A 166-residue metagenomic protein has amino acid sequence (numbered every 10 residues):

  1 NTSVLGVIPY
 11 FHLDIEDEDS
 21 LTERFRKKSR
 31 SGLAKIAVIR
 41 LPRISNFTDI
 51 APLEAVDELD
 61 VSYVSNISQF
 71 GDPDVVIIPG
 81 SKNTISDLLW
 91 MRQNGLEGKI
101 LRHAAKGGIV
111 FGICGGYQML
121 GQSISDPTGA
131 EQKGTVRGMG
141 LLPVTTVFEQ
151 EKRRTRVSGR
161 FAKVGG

Functional and structural regions predicted by a protein language model:
N1-S62, N66-D74, L141-G166: C-terminal lobe/tail of nucleotide-utilizing enzymes
L21-T22, I77-P79, D126-P127: Short low-complexity, flexible loop/linker segments enriched in glycine and/or proline with clustered acidic
K35-V38, I44-G115, M119: Phosphate-binding active sites in nucleotide-utilizing proteins
S81-G166: Cysteine-nucleophile active-site neighborhood
